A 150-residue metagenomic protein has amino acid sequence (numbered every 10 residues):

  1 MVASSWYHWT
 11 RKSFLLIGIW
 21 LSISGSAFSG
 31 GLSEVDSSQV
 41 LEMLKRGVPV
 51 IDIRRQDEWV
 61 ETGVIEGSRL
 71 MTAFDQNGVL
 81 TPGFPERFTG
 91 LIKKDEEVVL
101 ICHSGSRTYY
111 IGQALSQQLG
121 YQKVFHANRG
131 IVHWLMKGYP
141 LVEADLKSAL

Functional and structural regions predicted by a protein language model:
V2-K12, I23-R46, Q56-E97, S106-L150: Rhodanese-like catalytic fold shared by cysteine-dependent sulfurtransferases and DSP/PTP-type phosphatases
S13-G18: Classic N-terminal secretory signal peptides
V50-D52: Structural scaffold elements adjacent to functional motifs in cytosolic proteins
I101-C102: Short, surface-exposed ligand- or partner-binding patches at beta-edge/loop junctions that are enriched in aromatics
